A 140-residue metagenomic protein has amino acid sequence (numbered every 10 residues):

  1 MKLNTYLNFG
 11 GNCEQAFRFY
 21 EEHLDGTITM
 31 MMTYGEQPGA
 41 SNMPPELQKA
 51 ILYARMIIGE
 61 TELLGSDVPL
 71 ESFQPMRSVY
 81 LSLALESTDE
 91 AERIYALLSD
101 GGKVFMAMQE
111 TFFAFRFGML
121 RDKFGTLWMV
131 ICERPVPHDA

Functional and structural regions predicted by a protein language model:
L3, T29-M30, A50, I57 (+2 more regions): Vicinal oxygen chelate
L7-E60: Core segments of cupin and vicinal oxygen chelate
R77: Acidic/polar active-site rim loop that often engages polyanionic ligands
